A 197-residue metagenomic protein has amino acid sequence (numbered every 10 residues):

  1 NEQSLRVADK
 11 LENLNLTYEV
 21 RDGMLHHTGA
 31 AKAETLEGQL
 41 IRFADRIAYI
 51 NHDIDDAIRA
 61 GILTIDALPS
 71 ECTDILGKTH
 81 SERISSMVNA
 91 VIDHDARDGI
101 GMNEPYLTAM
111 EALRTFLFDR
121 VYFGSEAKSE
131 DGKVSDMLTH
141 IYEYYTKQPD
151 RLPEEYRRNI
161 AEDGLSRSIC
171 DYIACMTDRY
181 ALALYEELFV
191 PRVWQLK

Functional and structural regions predicted by a protein language model:
N1-K197: Histidine-centered, transition-metal-coordinating active-site segments
